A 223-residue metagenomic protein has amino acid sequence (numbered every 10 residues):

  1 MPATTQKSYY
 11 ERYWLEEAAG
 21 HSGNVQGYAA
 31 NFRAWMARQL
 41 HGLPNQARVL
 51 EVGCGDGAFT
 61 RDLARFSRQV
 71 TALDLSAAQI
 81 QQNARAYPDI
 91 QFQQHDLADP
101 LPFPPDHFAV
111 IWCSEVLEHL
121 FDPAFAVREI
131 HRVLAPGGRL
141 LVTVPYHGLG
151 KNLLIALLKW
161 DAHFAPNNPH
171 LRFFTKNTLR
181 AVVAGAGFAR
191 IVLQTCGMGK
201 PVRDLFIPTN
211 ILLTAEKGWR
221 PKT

Functional and structural regions predicted by a protein language model:
M1-P104, V110-W112, V127, R172 (+2 more regions): Conserved N-terminal segment of class I S-adenosyl-L-methionine
F59, E118, H147: Active-site beta-alpha loop architecture of Rossmann-like, nucleotide-cofactor-dependent enzymes
V70, L140-L141: A short hydrophobic/small-residue beta-strand
W112-F121: A short SAM/SAH-binding and catalytic strip from SAM-dependent methyltransferases
F121-F125, N152: Short N-terminal helix/helix-N-cap motif within the alpha/beta-hydrolase-1
A124-P136: A short glycine-rich, Lys/Arg-flanked "PGG" loop and its adjoining helix->strand segment in the class I
L141-H163: Conserved class I S-adenosyl-L-methionine
F164-H170: A short acidic, glycine-rich active-site loop that binds or catalyzes chemistry on phosphate/adenosine moieties
